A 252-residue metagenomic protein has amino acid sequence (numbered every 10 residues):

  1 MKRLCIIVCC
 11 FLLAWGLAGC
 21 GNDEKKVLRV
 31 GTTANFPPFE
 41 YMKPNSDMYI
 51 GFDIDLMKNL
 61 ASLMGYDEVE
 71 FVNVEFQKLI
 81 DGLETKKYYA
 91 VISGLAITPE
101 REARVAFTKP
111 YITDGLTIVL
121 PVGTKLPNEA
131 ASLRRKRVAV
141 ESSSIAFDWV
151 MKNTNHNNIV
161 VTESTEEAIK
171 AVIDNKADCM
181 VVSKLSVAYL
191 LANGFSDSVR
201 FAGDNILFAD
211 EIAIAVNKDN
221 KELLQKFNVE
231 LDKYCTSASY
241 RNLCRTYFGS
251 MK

Functional and structural regions predicted by a protein language model:
G16-G19: C-terminal motif of bacterial Sec signal peptides marking the signal peptidase cleavage site
E24-G94: Extracytoplasmic small-molecule ligand-binding "clamshell" domains of the periplasmic binding protein/Venus flytrap
A34, I112-L120, K184, A188-D232 (+1 more regions): Periplasmic-binding protein-like
M42-S46, M57-D67, A130, S143-S164 (+3 more regions): Ligand-binding cleft/hinge of the Venus flytrap
I54-M64, T124, A131-S132, K136-R137 (+2 more regions): Extended ligand-binding regions for polar small-molecule ligands
Y66, L95-I97, K109-N155: A conserved helix-loop-strand patch within extracytoplasmic ligand-binding domains of the periplasmic binding
V69-D81, K125-L126, I145, V160-D174: Short helix-initiation/N-cap motifs at beta->coil->alpha
K78, G94-R104, K152, I173 (+1 more regions): A ligand-binding cleft/hinge motif common to bilobed small-molecule-binding domains
